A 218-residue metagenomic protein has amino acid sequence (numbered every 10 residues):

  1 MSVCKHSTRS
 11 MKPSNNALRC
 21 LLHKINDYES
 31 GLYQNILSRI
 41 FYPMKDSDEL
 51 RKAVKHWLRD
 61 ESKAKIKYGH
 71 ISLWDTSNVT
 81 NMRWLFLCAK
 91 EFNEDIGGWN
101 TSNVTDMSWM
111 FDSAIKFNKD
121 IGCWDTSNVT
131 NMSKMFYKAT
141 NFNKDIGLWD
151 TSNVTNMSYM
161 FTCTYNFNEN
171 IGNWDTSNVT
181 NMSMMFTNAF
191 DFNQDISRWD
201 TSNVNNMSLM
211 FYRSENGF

Functional and structural regions predicted by a protein language model:
S2-C4, K12-F218: Negatively charged
T8: Arg/Lys-rich, intrinsically disordered low-complexity tails that mediate electrostatic binding and condensation
